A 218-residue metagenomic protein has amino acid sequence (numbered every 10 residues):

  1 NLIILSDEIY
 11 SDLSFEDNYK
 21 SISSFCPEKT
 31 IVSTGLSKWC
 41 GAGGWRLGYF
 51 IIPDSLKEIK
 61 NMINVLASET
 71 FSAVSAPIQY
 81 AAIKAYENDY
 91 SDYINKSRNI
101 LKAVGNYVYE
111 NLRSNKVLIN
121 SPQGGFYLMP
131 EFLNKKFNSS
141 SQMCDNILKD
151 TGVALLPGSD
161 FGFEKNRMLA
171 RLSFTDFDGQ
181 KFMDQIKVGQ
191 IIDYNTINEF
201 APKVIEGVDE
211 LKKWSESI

Functional and structural regions predicted by a protein language model:
N1-D17: Catalytic PLP-binding core of fold-type I/II PLP enzymes
E28-N99, Y109-L112, Y194, V208: Conserved core segment of the aminotransferase class I/II
L36-S37, K116-V117, G158-G162: Short, solvent-exposed loop/turn elements at beta->coil junctions and helix N-caps that rim active or binding pockets
I83, N99-Y109, I119-F132, N166-M168: Conserved glycine-rich beta-strand-loop-beta hairpin in the small C-terminal domain of fold type I
K136-Q142, Q180-M183: Short, conserved charged micro-motifs
N146-L155, F161-I218: PLP-dependent enzyme catalytic core of the Aspartate aminotransferase-like
